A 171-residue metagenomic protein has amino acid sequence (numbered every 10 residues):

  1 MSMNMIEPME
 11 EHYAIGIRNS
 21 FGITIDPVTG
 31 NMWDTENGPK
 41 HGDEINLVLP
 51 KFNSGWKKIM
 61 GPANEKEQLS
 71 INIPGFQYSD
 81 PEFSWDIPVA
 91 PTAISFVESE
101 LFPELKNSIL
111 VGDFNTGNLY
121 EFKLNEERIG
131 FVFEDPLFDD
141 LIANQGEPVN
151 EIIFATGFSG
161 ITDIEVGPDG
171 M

Functional and structural regions predicted by a protein language model:
M1-I153, S159-I161, D169: Beta-propeller domain segments
